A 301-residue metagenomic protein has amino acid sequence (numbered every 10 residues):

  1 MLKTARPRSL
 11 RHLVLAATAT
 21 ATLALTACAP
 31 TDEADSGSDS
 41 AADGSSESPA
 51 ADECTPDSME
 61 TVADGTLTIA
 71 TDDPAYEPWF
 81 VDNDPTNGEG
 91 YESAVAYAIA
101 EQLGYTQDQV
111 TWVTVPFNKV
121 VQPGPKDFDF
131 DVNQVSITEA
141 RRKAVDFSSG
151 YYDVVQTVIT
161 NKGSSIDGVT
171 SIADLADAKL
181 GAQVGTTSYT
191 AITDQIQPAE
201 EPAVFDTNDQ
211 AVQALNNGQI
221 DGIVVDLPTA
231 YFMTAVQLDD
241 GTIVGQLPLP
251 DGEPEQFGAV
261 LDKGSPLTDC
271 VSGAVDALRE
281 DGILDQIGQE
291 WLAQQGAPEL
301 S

Functional and structural regions predicted by a protein language model:
T22-A27: C-terminal motif of bacterial Sec signal peptides marking the signal peptidase cleavage site
C28-T55: Short, low-complexity, disordered segments immediately C-terminal to signal peptides in bacterial exported proteins
A29, S93, E101-Q102, T186 (+1 more regions): Extended ligand-binding regions for polar small-molecule ligands
P49-D131: Extracytoplasmic small-molecule ligand-binding "clamshell" domains of the periplasmic binding protein/Venus flytrap
A50-D57, T187-P202, T242-I243, G273-S301: Ligand-binding clefts/hinges and TM-proximal coupling segments of bilobed small-molecule sensing domains
D73, D153-T160, A235-D276, Q295-S301: Periplasmic-binding protein-like
Q109-I172: Acidic, polar ligand-binding/catalytic clefts
K119, V135-A144, T193-D194, D221-E253: A ligand-binding cleft/hinge motif common to bilobed small-molecule-binding domains
